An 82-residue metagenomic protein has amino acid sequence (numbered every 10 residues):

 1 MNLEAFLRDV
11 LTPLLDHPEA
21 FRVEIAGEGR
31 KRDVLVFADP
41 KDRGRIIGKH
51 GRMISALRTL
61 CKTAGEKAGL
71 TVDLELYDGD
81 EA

Functional and structural regions predicted by a protein language model:
M1-R43, M53-A82: RNA-contacting regions in translation and RNA-metabolism proteins, encompassing KH/S1 modules where present
I47-G51: Glycine-centered tight-turn and secondary-structure capping sites
